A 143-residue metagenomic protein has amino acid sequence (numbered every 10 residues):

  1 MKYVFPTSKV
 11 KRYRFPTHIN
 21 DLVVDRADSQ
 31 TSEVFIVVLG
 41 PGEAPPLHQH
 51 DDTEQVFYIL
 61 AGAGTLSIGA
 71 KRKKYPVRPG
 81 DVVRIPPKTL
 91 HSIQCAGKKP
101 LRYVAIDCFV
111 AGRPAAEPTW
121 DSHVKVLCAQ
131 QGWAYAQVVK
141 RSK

Functional and structural regions predicted by a protein language model:
M1-E33, P46, P114, P118-K143: A short, N-terminal "cap"/entry segment at the start of jelly-roll beta-barrel domains of the cupin/DSBH fold
I19, E43, D52-T53, K71 (+3 more regions): A generic "binding-loop/recognition-motif" signal
D28-T31, L39-E43, A63-T65, R72 (+1 more regions): Short, charged/polar surface micro-motifs in flexible loops or helix N-caps
F35-D51: Conserved short histidine dyad/triad with adjacent acidic residue
I36, Q49, L60, I68-A70 (+3 more regions): Residue-level recognition of conserved beta-strand positions in structured domain cores
E54-P79, T89: A short beta-strand-loop-beta hairpin characteristic of the jelly-roll/cupin
R78-P79, P87-P114: Ligand-binding loop in jelly-roll beta-barrel domains
